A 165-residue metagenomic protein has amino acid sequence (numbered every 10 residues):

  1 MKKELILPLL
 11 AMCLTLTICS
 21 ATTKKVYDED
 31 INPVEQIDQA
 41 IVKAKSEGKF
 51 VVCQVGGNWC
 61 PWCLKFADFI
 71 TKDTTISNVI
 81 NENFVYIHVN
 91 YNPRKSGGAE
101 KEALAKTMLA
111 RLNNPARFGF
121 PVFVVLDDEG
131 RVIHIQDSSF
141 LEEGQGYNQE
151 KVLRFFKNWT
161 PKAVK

Functional and structural regions predicted by a protein language model:
M1-P8: Bacterial N-terminal signal peptides that target proteins for export
P8-T17: Bacterial N-terminal signal peptides
L16-V26: Bacterial Sec-dependent signal peptides at the C-terminal "C-region" and cleavage site
I31-P33, I76-L104: Thiol-based oxidoreductase modules, predominantly thioredoxin-like and allied folds used for disulfide exchange
P33-V51: A short beta-strand-turn-helix
S46-P61, Y86: Short active-site neighborhood of thiol/selenol oxidoreductases, capturing the structured segment around
L64-N81: Typically the conserved alpha-helix immediately C-terminal to a functionally engaged Cys/Sec in thioredoxin-like
R111-V164: Non-catalytic, surface beta->alpha helical segment in thiol-disulfide oxidoreductase systems
